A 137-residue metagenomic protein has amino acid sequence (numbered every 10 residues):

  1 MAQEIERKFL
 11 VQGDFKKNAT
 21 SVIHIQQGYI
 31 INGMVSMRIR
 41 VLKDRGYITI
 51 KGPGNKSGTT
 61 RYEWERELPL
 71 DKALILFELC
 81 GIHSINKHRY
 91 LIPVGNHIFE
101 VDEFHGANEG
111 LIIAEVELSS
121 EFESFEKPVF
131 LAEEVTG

Functional and structural regions predicted by a protein language model:
M1-G137: Phosphate-end processing signature that detects enzymes handling 5′-triphosphorylated RNA and polyphosphate
